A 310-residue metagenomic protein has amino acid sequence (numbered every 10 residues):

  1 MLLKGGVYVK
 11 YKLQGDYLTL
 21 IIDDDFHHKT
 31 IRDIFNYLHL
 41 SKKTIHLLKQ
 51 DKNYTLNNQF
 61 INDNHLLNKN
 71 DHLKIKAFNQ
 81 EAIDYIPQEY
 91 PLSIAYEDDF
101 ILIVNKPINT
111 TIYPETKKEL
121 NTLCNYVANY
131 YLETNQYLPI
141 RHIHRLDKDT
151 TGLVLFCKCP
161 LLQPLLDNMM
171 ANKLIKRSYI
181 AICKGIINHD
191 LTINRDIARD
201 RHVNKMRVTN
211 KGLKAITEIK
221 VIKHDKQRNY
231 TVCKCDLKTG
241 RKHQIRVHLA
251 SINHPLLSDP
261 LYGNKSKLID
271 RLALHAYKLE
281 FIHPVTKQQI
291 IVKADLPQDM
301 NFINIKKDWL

Functional and structural regions predicted by a protein language model:
M1-L310: RNA pseudouridine synthases
